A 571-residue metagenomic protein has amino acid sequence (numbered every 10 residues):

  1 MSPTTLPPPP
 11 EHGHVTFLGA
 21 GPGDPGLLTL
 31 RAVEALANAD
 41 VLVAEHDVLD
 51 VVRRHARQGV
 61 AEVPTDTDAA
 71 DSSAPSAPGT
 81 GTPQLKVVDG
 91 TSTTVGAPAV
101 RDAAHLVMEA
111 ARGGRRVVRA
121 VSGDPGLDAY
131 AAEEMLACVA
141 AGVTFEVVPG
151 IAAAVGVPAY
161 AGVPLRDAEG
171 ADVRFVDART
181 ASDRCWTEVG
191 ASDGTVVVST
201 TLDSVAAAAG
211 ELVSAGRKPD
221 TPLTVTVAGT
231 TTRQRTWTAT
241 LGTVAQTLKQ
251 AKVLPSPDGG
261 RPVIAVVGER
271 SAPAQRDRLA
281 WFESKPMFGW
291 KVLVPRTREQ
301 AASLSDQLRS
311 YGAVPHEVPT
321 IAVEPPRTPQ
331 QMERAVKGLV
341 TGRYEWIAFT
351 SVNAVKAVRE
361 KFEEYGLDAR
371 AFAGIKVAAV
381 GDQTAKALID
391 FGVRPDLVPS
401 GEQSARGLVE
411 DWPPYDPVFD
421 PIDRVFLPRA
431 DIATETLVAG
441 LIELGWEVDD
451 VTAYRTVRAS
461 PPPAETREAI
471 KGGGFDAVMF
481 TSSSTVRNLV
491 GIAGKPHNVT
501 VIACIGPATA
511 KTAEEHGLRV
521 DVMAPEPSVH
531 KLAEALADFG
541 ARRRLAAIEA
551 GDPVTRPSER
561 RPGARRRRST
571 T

Functional and structural regions predicted by a protein language model:
M1-V148, G342-A354, F372-A373: Class I S-adenosyl-L-methionine
H14-L18, R115-V121, V173, G194-V198 (+3 more regions): Generic beta-sheet signal
P25-L28, G126-A132, I151-V157, S204-A208 (+1 more regions): Short glycine/serine/threonine-rich phosphate/pyrophosphate-binding segments that cradle anionic phosphate groups
A39-V41, A61, T195, A477 (+1 more regions): Well-ordered beta-strand positions
L49, A69-T82, V147-P158, A171-D183 (+1 more regions): Conserved beta-alpha
M108, R112-R115, G126, Y130-A140 (+3 more regions): Active-site/ligand-binding-proximal alpha/beta "capping" segment
G126-F145, A159-V163, R359-E363, V490-A493: Short Gly/Thr/Asp-enriched flexible loops that form oxyanion-binding sites at enzyme active sites
D183-T226: Conserved anion/nucleotide-ligand pocket segment
